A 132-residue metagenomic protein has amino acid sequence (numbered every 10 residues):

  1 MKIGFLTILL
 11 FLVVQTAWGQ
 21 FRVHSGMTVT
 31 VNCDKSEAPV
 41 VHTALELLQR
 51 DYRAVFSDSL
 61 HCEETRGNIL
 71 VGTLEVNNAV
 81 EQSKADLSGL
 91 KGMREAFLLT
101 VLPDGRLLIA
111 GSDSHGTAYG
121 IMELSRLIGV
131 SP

Functional and structural regions predicted by a protein language model:
I3-V14: Sec-dependent N-terminal signal peptides
Q15-G19: Sec/Tat signal peptide C-region and signal peptidase I cleavage site
Q20-P132: Contiguous, structured surface segment used for ligand recognition
